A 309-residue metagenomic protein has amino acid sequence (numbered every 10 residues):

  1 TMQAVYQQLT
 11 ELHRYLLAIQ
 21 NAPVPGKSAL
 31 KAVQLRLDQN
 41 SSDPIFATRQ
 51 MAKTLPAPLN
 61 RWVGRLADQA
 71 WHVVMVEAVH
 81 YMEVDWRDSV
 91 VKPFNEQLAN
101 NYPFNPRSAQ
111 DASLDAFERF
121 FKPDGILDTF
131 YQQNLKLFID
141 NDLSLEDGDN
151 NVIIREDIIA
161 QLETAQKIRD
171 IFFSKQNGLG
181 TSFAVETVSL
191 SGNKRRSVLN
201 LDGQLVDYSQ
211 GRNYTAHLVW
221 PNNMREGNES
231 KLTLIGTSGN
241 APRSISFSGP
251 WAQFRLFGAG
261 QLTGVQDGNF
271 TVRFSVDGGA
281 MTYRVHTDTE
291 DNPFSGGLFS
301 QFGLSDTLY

Functional and structural regions predicted by a protein language model:
T1-I45: Extended helix-rich, non-globular scaffold segments
L55, L59, G64-Y309: Long C-terminal appendages of very large multidomain proteins
